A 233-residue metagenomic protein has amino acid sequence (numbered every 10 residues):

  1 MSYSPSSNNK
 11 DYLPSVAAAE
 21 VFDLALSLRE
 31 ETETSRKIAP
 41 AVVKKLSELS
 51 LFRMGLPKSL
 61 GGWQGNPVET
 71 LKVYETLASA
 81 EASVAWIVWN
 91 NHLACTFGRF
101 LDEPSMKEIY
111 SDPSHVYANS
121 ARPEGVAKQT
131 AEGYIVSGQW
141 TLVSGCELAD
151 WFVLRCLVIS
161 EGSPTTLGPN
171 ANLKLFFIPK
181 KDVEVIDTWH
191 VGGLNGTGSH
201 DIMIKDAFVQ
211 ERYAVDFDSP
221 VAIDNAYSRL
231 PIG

Functional and structural regions predicted by a protein language model:
S2-L56, G62-K72: Alpha-helical interface subdomain recognition
E48-S111: Internal helix-loop-helix
F52, L56, W86-I87, W140 (+4 more regions): Tryptophan-centric aromatic hotspots in well-structured domains and transmembrane helices
T96-I135: Well-ordered mid-protein domain cores that form the structural environment of catalytic cofactors
E124-V126, D187-G193: Short Gly/Thr-rich strand-loop-strand
G133-S137, I202-K205: Generic recognition of long tandem-repeat/solenoid scaffolds
Q139-D182, T188, G198: DPxDG-like acidic metal-binding loop motif
G192-G193, S199-G233: Glycine-rich beta->alpha junctions and the first turn(s) of the following alpha-helix
